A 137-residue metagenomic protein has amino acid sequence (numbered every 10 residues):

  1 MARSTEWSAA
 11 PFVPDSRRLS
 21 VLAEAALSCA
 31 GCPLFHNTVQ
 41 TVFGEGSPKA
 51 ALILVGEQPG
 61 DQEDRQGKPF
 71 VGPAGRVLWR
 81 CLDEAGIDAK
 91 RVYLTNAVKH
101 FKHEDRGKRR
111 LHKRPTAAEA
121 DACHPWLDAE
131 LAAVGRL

Functional and structural regions predicted by a protein language model:
A2-L137: A polyanion-binding, active-site-adjacent surface
